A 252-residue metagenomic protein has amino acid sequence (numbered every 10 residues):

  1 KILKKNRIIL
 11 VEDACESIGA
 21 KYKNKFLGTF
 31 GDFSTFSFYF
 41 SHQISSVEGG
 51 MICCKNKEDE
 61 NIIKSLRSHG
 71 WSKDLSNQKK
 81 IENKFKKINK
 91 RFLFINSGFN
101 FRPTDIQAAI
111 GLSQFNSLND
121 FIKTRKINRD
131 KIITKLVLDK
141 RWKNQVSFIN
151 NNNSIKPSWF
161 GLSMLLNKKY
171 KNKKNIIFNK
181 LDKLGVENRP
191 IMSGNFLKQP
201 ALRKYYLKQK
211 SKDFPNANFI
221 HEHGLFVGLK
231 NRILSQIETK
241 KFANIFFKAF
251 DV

Functional and structural regions predicted by a protein language model:
K1, K21, K57-V252: PLP-dependent aminotransferase class I/II
K1-I9, G19-Y22: Active-site core of PLP-dependent enzymes with the aminotransferase class I/II
I8, D32, H223-L225: Short, well-ordered coil/turn segments that N-cap beta-strands
I8, E48-G49, L118-N119: Short active-site oxyanion
L10-E12, P190: Hydrophobic residues in well-ordered beta-strands that form the structural core
E12-S45, N61, K90-I95: Conserved active-site segment immediately N-terminal to the catalytic lysine that forms the internal aldimine
S45-G50, A109-G111: Adenylate-forming
